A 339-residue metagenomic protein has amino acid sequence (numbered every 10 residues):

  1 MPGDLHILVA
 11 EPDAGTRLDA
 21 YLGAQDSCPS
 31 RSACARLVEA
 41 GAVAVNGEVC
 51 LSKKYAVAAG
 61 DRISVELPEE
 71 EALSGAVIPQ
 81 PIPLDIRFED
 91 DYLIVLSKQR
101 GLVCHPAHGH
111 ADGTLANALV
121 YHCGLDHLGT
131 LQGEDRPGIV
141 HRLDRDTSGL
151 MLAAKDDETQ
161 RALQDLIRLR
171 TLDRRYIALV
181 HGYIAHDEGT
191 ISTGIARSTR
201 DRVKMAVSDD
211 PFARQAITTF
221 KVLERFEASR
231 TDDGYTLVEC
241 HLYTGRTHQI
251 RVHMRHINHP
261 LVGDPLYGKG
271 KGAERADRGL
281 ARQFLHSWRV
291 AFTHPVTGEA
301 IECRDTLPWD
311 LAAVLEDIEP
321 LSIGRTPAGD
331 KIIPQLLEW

Functional and structural regions predicted by a protein language model:
M1-T199, T231, W309-P320, R325-W339: RNA pseudouridine synthases
P2-G3, A76-P81, S208-T218, F284-L285: Short coil-to-beta-strand transition motifs
V38, I217, L242, H294-P295: Short, acidic, Ser/Thr-enriched surface-loop or helix-capping motifs
I86, V180, F220-V222, L261: Conserved hydrophobic positions within beta-strands
A111-C123, D156-T159, R168, R197 (+1 more regions): Pseudouridine synthase
A228-G234, P295-G298: Short, solvent-exposed loop/turn segments that connect beta-strands within catalytic domains and beta-strand-rich
